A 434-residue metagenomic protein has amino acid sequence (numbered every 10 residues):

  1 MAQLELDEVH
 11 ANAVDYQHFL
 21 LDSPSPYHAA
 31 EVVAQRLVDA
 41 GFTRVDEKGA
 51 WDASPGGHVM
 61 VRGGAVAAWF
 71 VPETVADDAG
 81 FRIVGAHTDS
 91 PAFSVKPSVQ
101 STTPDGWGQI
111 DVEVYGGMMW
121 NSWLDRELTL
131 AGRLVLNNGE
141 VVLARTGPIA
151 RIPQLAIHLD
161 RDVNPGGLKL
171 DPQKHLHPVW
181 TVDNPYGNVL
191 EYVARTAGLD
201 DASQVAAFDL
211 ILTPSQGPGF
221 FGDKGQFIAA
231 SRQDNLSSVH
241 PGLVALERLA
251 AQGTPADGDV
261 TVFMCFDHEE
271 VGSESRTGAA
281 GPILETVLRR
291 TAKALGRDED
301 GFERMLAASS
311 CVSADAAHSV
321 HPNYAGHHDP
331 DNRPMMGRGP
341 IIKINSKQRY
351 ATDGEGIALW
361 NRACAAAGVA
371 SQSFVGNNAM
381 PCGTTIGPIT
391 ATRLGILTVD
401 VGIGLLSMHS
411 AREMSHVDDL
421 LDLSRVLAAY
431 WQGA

Functional and structural regions predicted by a protein language model:
M1-A434: N-terminal hydrophobic/helix-forming segments and targeting peptides
